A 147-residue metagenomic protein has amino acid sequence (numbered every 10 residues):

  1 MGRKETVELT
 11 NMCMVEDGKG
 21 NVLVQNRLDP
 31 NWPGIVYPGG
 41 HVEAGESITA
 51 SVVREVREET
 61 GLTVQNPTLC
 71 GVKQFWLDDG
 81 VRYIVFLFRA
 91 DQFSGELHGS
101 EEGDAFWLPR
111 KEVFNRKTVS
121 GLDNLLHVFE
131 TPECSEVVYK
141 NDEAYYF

Functional and structural regions predicted by a protein language model:
M1-V22, P38: Conserved N-terminal beta-strand and adjoining loop/helix that marks the start of the Nudix/MutT-like hydrolase domain
E8-M12, Y83-L87, D123: Short hydrophobic/aromatic beta-strand or adjacent loop that forms the aromatic wall/cage of a ligand/substrate-binding
M14-V15, L87-D91, W107-P109: Short, well-ordered beta-strand micro-motif
D17, N21-R57, F147: Conserved Nudix-box catalytic region and its N-terminal flanking loop in Nudix hydrolases and closely related
T63-G71: A short coil-to-beta-strand element that immediately follows conserved catalytic motifs
Q74-E96, H127-V128: Active-site-adjacent beta-strand/loop module that shapes the phosphate/pyrophosphate-binding cleft
H98-F129: NUDIX/MutT-family hydrolases
H127-F147: Charged phosphate-binding loop/patch that engages nucleotide di/tri-phosphates or the phosphate backbone of nucleic
